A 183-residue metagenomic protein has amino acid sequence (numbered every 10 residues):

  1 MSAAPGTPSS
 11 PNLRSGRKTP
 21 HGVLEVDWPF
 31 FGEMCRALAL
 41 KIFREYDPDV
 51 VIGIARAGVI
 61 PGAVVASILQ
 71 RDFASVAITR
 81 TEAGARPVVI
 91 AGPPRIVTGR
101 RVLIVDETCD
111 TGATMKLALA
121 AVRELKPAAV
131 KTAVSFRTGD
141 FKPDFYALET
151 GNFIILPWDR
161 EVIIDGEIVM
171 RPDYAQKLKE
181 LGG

Functional and structural regions predicted by a protein language model:
M1-G183: PRPP-associated nucleotide enzymes
